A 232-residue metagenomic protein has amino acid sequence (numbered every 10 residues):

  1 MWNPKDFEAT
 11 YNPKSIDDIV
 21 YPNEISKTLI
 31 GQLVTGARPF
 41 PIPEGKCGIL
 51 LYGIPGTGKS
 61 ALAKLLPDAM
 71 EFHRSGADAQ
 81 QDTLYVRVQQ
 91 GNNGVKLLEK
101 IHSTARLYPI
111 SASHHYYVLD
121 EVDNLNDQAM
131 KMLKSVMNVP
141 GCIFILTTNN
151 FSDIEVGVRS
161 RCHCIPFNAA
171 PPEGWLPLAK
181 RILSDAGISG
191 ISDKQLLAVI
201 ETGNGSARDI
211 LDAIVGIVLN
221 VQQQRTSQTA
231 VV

Functional and structural regions predicted by a protein language model:
W2-I54, S103-I110: Pre-Walker A (pre-P-loop) alpha-helix and adjacent loop at the N terminus of AAA/AAA+ ATPase modules, a conserved
K5, R38-Y85, K134-S135: Walker A/P-loop
K27, A79-H115: Short glycine-rich substrate-engagement loop in P-loop NTPases that contacts/grips substrate
K46-C47, D78-T83, S113-H114, V139-C142 (+2 more regions): Short glycine-/polar-rich loops that comprise or flank the Walker A/P-loop and associated switch/sensor motifs
R87-Q89, H163-L176: Conserved AAA+ ATPase "SRH/arginine-finger" region at the nucleotide-binding site
H102-Y108, V118-S160: Conserved catalytic/switch belt of AAA+ P-loop NTPases
Y117, L197-T202, R208-Q222: C-terminal helical "lid" of AAA+/P-loop NTPase domains
P172-K180, S184, D193-I200: An amphipathic alpha-helix signature
